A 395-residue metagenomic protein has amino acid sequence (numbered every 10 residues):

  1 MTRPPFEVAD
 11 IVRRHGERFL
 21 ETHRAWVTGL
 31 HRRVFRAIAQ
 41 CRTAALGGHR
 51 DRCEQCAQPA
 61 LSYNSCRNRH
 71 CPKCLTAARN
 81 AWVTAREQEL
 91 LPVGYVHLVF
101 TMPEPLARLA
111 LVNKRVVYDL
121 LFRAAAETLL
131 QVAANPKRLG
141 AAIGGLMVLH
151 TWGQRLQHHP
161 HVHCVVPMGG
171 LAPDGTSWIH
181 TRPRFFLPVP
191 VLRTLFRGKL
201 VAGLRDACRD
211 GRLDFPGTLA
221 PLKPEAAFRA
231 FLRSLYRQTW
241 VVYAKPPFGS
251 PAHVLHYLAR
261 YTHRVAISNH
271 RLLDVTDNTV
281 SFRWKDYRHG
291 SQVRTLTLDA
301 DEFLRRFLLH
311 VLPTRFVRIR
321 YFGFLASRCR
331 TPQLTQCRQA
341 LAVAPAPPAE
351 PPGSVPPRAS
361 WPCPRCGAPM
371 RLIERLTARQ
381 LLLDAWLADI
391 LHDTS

Functional and structural regions predicted by a protein language model:
M1-S395: Beta->alpha loop/short-helix hinge microenvironment recognizer with preference for catalytic Tyr/His contexts
